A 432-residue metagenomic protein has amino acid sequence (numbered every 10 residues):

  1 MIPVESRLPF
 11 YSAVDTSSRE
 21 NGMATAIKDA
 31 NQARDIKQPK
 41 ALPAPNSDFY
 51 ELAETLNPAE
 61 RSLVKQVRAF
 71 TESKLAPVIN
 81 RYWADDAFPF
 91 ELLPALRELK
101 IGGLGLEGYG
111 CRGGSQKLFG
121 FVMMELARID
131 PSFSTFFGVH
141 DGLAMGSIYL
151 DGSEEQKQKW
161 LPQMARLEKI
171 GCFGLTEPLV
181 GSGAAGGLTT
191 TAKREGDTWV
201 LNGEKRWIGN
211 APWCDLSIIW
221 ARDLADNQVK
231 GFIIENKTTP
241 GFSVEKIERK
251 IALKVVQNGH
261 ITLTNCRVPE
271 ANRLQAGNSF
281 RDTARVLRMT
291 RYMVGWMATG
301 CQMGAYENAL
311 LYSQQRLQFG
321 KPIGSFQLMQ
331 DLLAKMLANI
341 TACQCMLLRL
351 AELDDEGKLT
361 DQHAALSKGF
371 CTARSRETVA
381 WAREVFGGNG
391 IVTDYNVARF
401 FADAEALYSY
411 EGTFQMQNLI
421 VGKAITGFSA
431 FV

Functional and structural regions predicted by a protein language model:
R7-R128, V139, G152-Q156, Q163 (+4 more regions): Alpha-helical interface subdomain recognition
T135-E155, A184: N-terminal glycine-rich flavin-associated loop
L167-T176: A short, Trp-centered hydrophobic/proline-enriched beta-strand micro-motif
C172, T189-T191, L216-W220, G231-I233 (+1 more regions): Conserved hydrophobic/aromatic beta-strand scaffold that supports enzyme active sites
L179-G183, W207-N210, R222-D223, K250-Q257: Short Gly/Pro-enriched turn/cap motifs at secondary-structure boundaries
G187, T239-R267: Flexible, small-/acidic-enriched active-site or ligand-binding loops
N202-V244: A short core secondary-structure module
G259-T283: A short, charged helix-loop
